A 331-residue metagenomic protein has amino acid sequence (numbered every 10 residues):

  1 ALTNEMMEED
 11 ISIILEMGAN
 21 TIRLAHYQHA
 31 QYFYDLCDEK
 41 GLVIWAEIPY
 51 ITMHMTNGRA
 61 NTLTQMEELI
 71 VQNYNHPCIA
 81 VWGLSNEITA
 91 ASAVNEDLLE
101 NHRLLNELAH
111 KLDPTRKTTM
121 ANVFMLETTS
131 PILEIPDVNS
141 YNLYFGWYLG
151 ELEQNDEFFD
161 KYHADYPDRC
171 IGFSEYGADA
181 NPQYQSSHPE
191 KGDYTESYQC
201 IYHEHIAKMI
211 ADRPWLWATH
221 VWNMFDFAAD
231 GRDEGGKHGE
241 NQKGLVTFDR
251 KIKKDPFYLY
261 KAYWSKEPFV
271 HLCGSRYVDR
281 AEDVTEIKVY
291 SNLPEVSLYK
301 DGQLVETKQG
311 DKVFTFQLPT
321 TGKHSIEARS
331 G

Functional and structural regions predicted by a protein language model:
A1-Q309, Q317-G331: Extended substrate-binding grooves/exosites of carbohydrate-active enzymes
